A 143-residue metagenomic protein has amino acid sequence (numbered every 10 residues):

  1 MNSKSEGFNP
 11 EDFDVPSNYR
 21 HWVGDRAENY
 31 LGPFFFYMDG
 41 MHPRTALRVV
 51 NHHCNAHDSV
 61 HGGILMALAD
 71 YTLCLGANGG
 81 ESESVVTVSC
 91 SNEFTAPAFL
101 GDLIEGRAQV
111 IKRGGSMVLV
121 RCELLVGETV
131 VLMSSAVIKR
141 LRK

Functional and structural regions predicted by a protein language model:
M1-K143: Terminal targeting signals and extreme-terminal segments of soluble enzymes
